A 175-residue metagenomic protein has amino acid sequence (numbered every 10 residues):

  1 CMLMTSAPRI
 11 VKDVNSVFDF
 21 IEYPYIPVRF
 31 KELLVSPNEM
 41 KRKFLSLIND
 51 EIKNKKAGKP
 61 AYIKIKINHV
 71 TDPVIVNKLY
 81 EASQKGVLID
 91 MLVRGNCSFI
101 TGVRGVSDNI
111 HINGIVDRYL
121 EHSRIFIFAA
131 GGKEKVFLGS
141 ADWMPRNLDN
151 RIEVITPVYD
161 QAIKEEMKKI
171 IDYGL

Functional and structural regions predicted by a protein language model:
C1, I10-V17, I26-V35: A contiguous, basic/glycine-rich beta-loop/short-helix subdomain that forms a polymer-engagement track
A7-V11, P24-P27, P37-L175: PLD/PLD-like phosphodiesterase catalytic module centered on the HKD motif
